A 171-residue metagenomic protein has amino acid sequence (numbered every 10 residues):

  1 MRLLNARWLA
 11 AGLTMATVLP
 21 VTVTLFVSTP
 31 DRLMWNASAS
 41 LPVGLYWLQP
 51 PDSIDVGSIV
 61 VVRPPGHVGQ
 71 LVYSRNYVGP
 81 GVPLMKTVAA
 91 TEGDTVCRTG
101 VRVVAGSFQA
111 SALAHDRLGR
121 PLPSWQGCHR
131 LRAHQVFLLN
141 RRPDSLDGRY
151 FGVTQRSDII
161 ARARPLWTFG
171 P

Functional and structural regions predicted by a protein language model:
M1-P83, R130, F151-P171: Protein maturation boundaries and topogenic segments
S38, V88, V96, C128-H129: Short, exposed beta-strand/loop patches in secreted or surface proteins that constitute
P51, P65, G100-V101, S107-F108 (+3 more regions): Surface loops and adjacent helix of pleckstrin homology
D55-V60, D94, G100, Q135: Structural motif
G79-S111: Mid-length scaffold segments of soluble, non-membrane domains
A112-A163, W167-G170: Acidic/glycine-rich C-terminal interaction modules and beta/coil loop segments that lie outside canonical DNA-binding
